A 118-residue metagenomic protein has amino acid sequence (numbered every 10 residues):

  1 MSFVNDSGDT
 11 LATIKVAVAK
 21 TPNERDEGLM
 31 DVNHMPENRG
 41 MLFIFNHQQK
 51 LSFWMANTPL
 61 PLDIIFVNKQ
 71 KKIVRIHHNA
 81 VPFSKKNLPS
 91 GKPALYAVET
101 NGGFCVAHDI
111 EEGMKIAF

Functional and structural regions predicted by a protein language model:
M1-F118: Compact, glycine-rich, soluble single-domain proteins
